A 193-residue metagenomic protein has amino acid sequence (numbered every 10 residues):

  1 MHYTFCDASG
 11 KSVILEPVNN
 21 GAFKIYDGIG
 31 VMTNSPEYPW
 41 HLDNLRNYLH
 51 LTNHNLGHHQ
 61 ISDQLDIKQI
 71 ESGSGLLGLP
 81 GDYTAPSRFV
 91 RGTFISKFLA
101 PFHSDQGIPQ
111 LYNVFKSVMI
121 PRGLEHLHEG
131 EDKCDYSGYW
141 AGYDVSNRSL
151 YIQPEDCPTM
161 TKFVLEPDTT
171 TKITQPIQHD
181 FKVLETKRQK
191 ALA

Functional and structural regions predicted by a protein language model:
M1-P39: Structured, non-membrane catalytic/scaffold regions adjacent to prosthetic-group chemistry
A8-G10, V31-A193: C-terminus-biased signal that marks the final domain/tail of proteins
